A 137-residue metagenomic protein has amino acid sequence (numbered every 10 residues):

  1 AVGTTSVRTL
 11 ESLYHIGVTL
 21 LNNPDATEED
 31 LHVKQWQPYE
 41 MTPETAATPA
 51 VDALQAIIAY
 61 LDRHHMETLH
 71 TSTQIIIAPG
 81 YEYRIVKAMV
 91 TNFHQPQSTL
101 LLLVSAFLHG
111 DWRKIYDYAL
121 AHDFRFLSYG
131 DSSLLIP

Functional and structural regions predicted by a protein language model:
A1-P137: Surface-exposed, charge/polar-rich loops and edge strands
